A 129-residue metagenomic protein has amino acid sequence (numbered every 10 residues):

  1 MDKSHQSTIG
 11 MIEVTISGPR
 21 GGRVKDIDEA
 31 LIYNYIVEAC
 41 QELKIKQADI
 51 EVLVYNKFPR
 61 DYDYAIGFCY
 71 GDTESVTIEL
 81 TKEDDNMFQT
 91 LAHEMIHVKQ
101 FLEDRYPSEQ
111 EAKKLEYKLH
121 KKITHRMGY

Functional and structural regions predicted by a protein language model:
M1-G22, V54-P59, E83-D84, F88: Non-catalytic architectural context of zinc metalloproteases
S17-V76, Y129: Auxiliary, metal-adjacent structural segments of Zn-dependent hydrolase domains
D28, I32, F88, A92 (+1 more regions): Hydrophobic (often cysteine-bearing) scaffold residues that line and stabilize catalytic clefts of nucleotide/cofactor
V37-C40, A92, K113, Y117: Non-transmembrane alpha-helical segments in soluble domains of secreted/periplasmic/extracellular proteins
C40-K44, E103, I123: A broad structural signal for alpha-helix termini and local helix breaks/kinks
E74-L91, L102, Y106: Short pre-active-site segment immediately N-terminal to the catalytic Zn-binding motif
I96-F101: Active-site-flanking alpha-helical
D104-Y129: Post-HExxH zinc-binding segment in Zn-dependent metallohydrolases
